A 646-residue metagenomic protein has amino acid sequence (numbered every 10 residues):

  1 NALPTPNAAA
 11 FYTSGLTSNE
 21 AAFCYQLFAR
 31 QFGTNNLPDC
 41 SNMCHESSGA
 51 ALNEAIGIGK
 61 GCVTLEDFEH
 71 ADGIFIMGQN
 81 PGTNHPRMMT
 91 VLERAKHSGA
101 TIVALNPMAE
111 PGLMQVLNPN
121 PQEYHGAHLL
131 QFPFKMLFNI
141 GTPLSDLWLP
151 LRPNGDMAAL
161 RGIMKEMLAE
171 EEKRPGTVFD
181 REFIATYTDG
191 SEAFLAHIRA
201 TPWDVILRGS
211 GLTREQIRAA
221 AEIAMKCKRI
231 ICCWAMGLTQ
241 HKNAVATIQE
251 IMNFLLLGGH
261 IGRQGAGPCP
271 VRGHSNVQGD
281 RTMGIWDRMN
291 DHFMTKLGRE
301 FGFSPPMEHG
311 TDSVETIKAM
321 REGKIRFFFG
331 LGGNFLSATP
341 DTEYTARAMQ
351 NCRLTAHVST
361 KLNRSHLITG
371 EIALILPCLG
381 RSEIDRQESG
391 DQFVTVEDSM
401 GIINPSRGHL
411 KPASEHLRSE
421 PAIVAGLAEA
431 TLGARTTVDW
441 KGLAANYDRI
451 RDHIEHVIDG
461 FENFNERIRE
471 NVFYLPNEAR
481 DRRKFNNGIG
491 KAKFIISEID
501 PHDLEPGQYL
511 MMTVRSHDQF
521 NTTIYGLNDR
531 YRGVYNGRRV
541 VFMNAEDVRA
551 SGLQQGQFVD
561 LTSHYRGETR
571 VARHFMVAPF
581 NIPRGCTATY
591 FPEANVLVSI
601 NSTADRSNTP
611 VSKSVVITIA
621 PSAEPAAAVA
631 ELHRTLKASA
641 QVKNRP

Functional and structural regions predicted by a protein language model:
N1-R272, G298-R480, N536-R573: Cofactor-pocket helix-loop regions in the catalytic cores of large enzyme subunits
S14, A235-G237, V271-G273, C378-L379 (+6 more regions): Structured loops at beta-to-helix junctions and adjacent beta-edge loops in soluble globular domains
Q122, G284-R288: Surface-exposed loop and adjacent secondary-structure segments within mature catalytic domains
A246, K441-R530: Long, low-complexity segments enriched in small/aliphatic residues
N276, G526-G537, E593-D605: Flexible, small-/acidic-enriched active-site or ligand-binding loops
A572-N581: Basic-flanked hydrophobic alpha-helices used for secretion and membrane insertion
N581-A594: Short, solvent-exposed secondary-structure boundary/capping segments
R606-P646: Long, low-complexity intrinsically disordered regions
